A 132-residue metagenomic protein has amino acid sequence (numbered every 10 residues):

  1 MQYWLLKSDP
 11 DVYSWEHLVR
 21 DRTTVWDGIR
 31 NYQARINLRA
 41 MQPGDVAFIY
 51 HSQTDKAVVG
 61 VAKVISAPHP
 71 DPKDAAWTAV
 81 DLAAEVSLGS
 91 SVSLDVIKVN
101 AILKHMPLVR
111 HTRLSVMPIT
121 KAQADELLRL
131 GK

Functional and structural regions predicted by a protein language model:
M1-Q42, G131-K132: Compositionally biased, charged N-terminal/linker segments
L5-K7, I49-Y50, V61: Short, conserved beta-strand edge motifs with alternating hydrophobic and charged residues
D11-Y13, G89, E126: Short, acidic Gly/Pro/Ser/Thr-rich loop/turn segments
H17, M41-Q42, A57, K73-W77: Short glycine/proline-enriched turns and hinge-like loops at secondary-structure junctions
Y50-K56: Short, charged beta-turn/beta-strand-edge "cap" motif at the junction between a beta-strand and an adjacent loop
V59-M117, K121: Aromatic- and Lys/Arg-enriched surface recognition patch
I119-K132: Charged phosphate-binding loop/patch that engages nucleotide di/tri-phosphates or the phosphate backbone of nucleic
